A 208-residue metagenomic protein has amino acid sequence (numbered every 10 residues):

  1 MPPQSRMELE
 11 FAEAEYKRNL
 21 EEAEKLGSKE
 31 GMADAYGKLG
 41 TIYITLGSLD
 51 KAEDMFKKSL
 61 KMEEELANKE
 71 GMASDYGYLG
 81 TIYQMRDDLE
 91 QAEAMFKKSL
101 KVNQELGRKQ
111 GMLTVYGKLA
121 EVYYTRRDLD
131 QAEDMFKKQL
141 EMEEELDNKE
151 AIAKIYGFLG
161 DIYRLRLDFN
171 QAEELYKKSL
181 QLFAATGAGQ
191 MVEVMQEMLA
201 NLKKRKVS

Functional and structural regions predicted by a protein language model:
M1-S5, E21, E30-T45, K61 (+4 more regions): Conserved alpha-helical positions within TPR/SEL1-like repeat arrays
F11-K25, L60, Q139: Amphipathic alpha-helices of TPR/Sel1-like and other helical repeat/solenoid scaffolds
K38, E65-L66, Y78-T81, Q91 (+3 more regions): Thr-biased low-complexity repeat/linker tracts and other Thr-enriched repetitive architectures
F96, F169-G189, A200: TPR/TPR-like (Sel1-like) alpha-helical repeat modules
